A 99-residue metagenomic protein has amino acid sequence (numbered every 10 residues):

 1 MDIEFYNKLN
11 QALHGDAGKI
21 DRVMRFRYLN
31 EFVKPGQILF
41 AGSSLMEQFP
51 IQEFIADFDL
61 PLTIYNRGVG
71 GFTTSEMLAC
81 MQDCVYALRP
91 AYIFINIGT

Functional and structural regions predicted by a protein language model:
M1-F40, M46, I51-Q52, A56-L60 (+1 more regions): N-terminal secretory targeting modules
E47-I55, D59-Y65, S75-T99: Oxyanion-hole/transition-state-stabilizing segment in secreted/luminal serine hydrolases and related acyltransferases
G71-F72: Histidine-bearing beta->alpha loop at or near hydrolase active sites
